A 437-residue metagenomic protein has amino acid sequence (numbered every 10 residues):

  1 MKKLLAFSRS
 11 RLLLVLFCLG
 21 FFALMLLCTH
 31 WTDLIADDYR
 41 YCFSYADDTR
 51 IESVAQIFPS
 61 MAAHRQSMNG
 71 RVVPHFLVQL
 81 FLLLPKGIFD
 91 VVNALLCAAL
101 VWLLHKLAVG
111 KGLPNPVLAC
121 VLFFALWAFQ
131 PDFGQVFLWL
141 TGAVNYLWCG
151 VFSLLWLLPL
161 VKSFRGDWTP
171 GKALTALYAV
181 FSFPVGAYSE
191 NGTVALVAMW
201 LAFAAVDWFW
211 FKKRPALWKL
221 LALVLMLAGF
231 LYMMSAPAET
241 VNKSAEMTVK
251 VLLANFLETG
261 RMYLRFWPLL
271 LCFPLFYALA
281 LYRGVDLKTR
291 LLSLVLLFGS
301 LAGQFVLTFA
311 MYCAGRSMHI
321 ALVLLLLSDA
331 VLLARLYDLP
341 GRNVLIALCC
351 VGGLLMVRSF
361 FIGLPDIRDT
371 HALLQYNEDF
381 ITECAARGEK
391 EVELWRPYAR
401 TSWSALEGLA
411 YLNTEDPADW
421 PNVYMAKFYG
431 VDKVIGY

Functional and structural regions predicted by a protein language model:
L5-Q66, L82-L100, A108-P116, L348-Y437: Intrinsically disordered, polar/acidic, low-complexity terminal segments
S10-L24, V117-F124, L177-V180, L221-L227 (+1 more regions): Alpha-helical transmembrane segments
L27-L83, G87, V91, L140 (+4 more regions): Transmembrane catalytic cores of multi-pass membrane glycosyltransferases and polysaccharide-assembly enzymes
C97-A108, F152-F164, A198-A205, C272-Y277 (+1 more regions): Transmembrane alpha-helical segments
L103-L118, A128, L140, R335: Transmembrane alpha-helical segments of multipass membrane enzymes and assembly factors that act on membrane-embedded
L118, L122-V161, M262-C272, A302-D329: Membrane-interface micro-motifs in multi-pass membrane enzymes
V285-S293, L297, R335-S359: Signature aromatic-anchored transmembrane alpha helix within multi-pass, membrane-resident enzymes that catalyze glycan
